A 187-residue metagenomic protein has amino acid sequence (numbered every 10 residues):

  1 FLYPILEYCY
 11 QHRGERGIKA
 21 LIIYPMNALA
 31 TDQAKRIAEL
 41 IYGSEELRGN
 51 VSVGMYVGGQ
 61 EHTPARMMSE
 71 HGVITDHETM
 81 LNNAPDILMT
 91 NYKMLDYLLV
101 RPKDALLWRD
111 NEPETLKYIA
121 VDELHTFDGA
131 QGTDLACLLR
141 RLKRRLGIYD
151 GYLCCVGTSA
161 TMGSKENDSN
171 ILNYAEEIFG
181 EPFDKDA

Functional and structural regions predicted by a protein language model:
F1-A187: N-terminal helicase ATP-binding lobe
